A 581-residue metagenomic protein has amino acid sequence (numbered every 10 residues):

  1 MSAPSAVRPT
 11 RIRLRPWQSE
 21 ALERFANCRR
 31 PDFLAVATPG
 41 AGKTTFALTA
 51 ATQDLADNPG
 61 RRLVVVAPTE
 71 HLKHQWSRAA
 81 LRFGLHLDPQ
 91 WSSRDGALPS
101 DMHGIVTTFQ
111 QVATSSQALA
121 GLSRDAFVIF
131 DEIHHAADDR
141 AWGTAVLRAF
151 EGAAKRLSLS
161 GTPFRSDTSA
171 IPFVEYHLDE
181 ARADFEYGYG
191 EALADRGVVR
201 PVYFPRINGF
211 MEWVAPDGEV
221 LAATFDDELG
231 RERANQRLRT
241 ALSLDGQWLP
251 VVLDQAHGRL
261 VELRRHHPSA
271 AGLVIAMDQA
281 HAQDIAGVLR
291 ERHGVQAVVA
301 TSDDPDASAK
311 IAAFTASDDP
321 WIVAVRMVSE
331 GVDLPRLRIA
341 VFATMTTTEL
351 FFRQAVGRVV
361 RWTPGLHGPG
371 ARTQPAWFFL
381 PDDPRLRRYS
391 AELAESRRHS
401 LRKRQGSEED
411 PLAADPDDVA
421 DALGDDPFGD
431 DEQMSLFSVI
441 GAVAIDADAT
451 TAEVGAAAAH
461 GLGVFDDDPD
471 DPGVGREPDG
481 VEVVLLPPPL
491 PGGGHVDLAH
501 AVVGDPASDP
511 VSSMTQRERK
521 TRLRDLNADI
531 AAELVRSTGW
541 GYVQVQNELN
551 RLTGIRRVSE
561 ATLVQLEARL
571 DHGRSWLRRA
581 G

Functional and structural regions predicted by a protein language model:
S2-V36: Conserved pre-motif I regulatory segment
P9, T168-S269: Interdomain helical connector at the RecA1-RecA2 junction of SF1/SF2 helicase-like NTPases
R29-A50, I275: Walker A/P-loop
T44-D54, P59-R82, M277-A280: Conserved Walker A/P-loop ATP-binding site and its immediately adjacent core in helicase/helicase-like ATPase domains
E70-S93, V288, R292: Conserved helix-turn-beta segment of the N-terminal RecA-like "Helicase ATP-binding" lobe in SF1/SF2 helicases
L119-S158, T162-F164: SF2 helicase catalytic motif II
L242-L244, W248-Q255, R259, L380-E533 (+2 more regions): Long, largely alpha-helical accessory region at the distal end of helicase-like NTP-driven motors
Q296-E408: Conserved RecA-like P-loop NTPase helicase motor core
